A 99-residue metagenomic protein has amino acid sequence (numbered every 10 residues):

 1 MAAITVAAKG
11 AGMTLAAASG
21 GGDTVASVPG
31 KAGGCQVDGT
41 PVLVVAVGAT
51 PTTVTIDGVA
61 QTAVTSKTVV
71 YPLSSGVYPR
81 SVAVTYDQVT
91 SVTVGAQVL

Functional and structural regions predicted by a protein language model:
M1-G33: Transition segment at domain starts
A2-G12, Y86-L99: C-terminal interaction-tip segments
D23-K31, S81, V94-L99: N-terminal cap/leader regions of alpha/beta-hydrolase-fold enzymes, predominantly small-molecule hydrolases
P29-G48: Beta-rich globular "head" domains
V45-A60: Short, surface-exposed beta-strand/strand-loop-strand elements in extracellular ectodomains
G58-V69: Solvent-exposed serine/threonine-rich low-complexity stretches and specific carbohydrate-binding patches
T68-G76: Exposed aromatic-hydrophobic patches
G76-D87: Noncatalytic modules at the cell exterior or secretory-pathway interfaces, chiefly beta-strand-rich lectin/adhesion
